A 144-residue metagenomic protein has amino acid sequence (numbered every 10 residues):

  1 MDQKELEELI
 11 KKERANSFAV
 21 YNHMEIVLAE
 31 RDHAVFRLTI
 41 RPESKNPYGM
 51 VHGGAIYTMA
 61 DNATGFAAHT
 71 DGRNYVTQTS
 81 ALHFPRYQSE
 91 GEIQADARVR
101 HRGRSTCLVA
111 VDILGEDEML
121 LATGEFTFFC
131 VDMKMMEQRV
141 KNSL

Functional and structural regions predicted by a protein language model:
M1-L144: Terminal targeting signals and extreme-terminal segments of soluble enzymes
